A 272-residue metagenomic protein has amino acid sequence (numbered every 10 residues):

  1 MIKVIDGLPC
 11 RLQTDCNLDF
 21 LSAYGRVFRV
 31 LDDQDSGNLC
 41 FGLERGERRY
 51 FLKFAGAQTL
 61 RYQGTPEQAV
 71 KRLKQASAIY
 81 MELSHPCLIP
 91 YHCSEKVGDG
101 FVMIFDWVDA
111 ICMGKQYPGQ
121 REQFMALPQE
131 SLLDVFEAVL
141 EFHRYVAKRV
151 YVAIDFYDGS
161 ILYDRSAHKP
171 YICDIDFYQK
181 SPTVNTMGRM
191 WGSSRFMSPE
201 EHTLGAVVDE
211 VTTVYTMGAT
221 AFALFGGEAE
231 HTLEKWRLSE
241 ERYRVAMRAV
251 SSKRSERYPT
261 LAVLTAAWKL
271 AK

Functional and structural regions predicted by a protein language model:
M1-R29: Juxta-kinase regulatory segment immediately upstream of eukaryotic protein kinase catalytic domains
R29-V30, S36-A78: ATP-binding glycine-rich loop module of kinase domains
A76-P86: Structural motif at the C-terminus of the N-lobe alphaC helix and the adjacent alphaC-beta4 loop of the Hanks-type
P90-F101: Short beta-strand micro-motifs within the conserved protein kinase catalytic domain, predominantly in the N-lobe
V135-F136: Activation segment signature within eukaryotic-like protein kinase domains
H143-D164: Catalytic-loop of the protein kinase fold
T186-E201: Conserved activation segment of eukaryotic-like protein kinases, specifically the C-terminal portion of the activation
R237-S252: Conserved C-terminal C-lobe helix
